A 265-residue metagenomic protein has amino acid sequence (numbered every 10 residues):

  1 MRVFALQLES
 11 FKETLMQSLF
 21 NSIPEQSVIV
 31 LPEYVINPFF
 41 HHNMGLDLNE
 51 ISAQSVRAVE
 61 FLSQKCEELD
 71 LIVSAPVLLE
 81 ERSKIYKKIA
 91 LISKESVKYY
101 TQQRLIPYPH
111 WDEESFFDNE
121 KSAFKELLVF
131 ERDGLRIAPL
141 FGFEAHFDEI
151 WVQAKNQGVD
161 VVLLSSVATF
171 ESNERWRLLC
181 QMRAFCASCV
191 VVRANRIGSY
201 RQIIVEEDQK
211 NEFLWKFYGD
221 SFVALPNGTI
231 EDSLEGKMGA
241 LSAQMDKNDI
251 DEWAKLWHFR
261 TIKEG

Functional and structural regions predicted by a protein language model:
M1-K12, V30, T101, L135-E144 (+1 more regions): Active-site-proximal beta-strand elements of phosphoester/diester hydrolases
L6-F11, N49-A53, E114-N119, A138-F143 (+1 more regions): Short, flexible loop segments at the rims of nucleotide/cofactor-binding pockets, characterized by
E13-N21, H146-V152: Short, acidic/polar
S18-K94, K98-T101, T169-C189: Cys-nucleophile CN-hydrolase/nitrilase-fold catalytic domain and related Cys-dependent amidase chemistry that acts on
I51-S74, H146-A240: CN hydrolase (nitrilase-like) catalytic-core segments centered on the catalytic cysteine and neighboring Lys/Glu
E81-Q157, S172-R175, D246, I250-F259: Active-site catalytic loop in hydrolytic enzyme cores
